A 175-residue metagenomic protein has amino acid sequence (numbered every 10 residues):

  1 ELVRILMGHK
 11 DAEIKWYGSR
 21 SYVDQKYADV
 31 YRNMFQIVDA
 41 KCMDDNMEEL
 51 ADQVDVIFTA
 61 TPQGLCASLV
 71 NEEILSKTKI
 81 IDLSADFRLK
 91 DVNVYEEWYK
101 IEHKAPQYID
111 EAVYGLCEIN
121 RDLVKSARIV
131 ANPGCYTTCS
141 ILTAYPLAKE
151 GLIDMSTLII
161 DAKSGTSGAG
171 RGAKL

Functional and structural regions predicted by a protein language model:
E1-L175: N-terminal Rossmann-like NAD(P) cofactor-binding subdomain of oxidoreductases, focused on the glycine-rich
